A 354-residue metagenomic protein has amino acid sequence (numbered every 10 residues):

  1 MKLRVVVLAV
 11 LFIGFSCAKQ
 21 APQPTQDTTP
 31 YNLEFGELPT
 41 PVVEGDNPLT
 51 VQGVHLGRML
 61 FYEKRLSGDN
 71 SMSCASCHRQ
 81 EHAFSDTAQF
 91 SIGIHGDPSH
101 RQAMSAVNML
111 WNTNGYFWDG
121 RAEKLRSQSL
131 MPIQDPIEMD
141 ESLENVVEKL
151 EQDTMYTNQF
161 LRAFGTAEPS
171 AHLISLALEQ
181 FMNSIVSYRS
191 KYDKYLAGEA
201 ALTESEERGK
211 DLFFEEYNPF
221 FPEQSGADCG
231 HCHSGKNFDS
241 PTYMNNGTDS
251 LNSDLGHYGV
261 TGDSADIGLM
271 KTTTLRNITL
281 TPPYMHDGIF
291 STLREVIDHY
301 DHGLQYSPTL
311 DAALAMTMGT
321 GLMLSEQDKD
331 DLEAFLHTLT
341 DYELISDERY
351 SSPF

Functional and structural regions predicted by a protein language model:
K2-L8: Sec-dependent signal peptide recognition, specifically the positively charged N-region followed immediately by
V10-F12: Short, linear, compositionally biased motifs with a strong N-terminal bias
G14-S16: C-terminal motif of bacterial Sec signal peptides marking the signal peptidase cleavage site
A21-M131, D193-H299, L304-D311, D347-F354: Short glycine/threonine-rich turn/loop motifs
V43-G45, E141-E144: A ubiquitous short alpha-helical element
N70-S73, Q102, R121, S142 (+3 more regions): Generic hydrophobic, aliphatic-rich segments that mediate packing or membrane embedding
P136-D140: A gly/proline- and charged-residue-enriched helix-loop-helix capping module
L143-R162, T166-Y188, T279, I289-F354: C-terminal capping alpha-helices of c-type cytochrome domains
